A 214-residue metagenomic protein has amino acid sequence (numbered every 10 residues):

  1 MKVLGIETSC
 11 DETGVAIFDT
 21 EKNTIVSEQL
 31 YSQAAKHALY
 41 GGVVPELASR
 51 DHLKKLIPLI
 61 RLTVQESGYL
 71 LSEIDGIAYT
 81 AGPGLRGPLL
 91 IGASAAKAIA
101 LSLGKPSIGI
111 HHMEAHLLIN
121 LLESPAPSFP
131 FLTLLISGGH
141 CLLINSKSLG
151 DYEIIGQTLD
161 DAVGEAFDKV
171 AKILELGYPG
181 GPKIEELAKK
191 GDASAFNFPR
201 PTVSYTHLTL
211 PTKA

Functional and structural regions predicted by a protein language model:
K2-L4, P130-L134: Conserved beta-strand elements of the Class I
K2-P83, H112, H116: N-terminal beta-alpha supersecondary unit
Y79-L103: Short Gly/Thr/Asp-enriched flexible loops that form oxyanion-binding sites at enzyme active sites
A96-L117: Short, acidic/small-residue loops that bind anionic groups at enzyme active sites
I110-L132: Conserved phosphate-binding catalytic cores of ATP/NTP-utilizing and phosphoryl-transfer enzymes
P125, K147-D192: Glycine-rich phosphate-binding loop plus the immediately following alpha-helix
T206-A214: Conserved small/polar residues in nucleotide/adenosyl-binding loops
